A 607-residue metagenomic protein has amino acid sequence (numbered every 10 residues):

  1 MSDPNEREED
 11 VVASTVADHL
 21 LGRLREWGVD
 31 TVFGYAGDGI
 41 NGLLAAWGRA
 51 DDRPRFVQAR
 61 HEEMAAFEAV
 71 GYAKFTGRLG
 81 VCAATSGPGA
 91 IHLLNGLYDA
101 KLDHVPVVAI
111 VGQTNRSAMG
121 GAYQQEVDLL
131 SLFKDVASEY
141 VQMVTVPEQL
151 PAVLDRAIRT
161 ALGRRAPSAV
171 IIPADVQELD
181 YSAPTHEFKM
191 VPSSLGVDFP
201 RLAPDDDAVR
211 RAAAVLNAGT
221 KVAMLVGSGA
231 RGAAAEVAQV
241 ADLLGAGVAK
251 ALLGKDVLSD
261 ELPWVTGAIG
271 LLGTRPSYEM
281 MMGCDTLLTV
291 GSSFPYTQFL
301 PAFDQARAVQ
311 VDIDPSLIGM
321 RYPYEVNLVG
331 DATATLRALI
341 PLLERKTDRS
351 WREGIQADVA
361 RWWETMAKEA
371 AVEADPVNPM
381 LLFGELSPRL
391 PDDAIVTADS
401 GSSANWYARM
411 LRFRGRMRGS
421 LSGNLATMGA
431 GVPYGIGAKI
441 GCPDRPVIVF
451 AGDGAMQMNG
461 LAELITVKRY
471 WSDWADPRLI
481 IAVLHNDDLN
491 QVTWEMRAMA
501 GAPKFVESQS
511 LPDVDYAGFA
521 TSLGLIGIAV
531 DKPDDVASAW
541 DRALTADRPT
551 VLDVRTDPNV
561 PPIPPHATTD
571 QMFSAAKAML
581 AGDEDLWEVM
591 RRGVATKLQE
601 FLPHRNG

Functional and structural regions predicted by a protein language model:
S2-T347, R389-D392, P446, W471-I481 (+1 more regions): N-terminal alpha/beta PP-like core and its mobile active-site loop of ThDP/TPP-dependent enzymes
S2-V12, E148, A214, Q305-S400 (+3 more regions): Phosphate/pyrophosphate-binding active-site segments
S14, D18, G37, A234 (+8 more regions): Conserved structured core elements
A17-L21, R25-D30, D38, L43-G48 (+1 more regions): Active-site diphosphate/adenylate-binding microenvironment
Y35-D38, F56-F67, C82-P88, T145-V146 (+6 more regions): Active-site nucleophile and cofactor-binding loops and adjacent substrate-binding regions of central metabolic enzymes
A45, V70, S131, A238 (+5 more regions): Active-site phosphate/pyrophosphate- and oxyanion-stabilizing loops and adjacent acidic/basic residues in soluble
I110, A118-V127, I318-R321, N327-V329 (+3 more regions): Thiamine diphosphate
V226-G232, V372, G452-A455: Conserved short loop/turn motifs at secondary-structure junctions
